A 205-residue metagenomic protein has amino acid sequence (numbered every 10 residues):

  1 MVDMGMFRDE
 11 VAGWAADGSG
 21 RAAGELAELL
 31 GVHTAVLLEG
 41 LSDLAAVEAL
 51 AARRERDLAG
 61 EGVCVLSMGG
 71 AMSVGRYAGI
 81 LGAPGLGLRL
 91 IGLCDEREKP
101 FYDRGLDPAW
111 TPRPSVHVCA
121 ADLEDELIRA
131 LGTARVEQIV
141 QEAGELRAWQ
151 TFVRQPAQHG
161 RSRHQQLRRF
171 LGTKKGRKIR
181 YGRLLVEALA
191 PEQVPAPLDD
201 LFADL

Functional and structural regions predicted by a protein language model:
M1-L205: Acidic, divalent-metal-binding catalytic cores of TOPRIM and closely related two-metal-ion phosphodiester/pyrophosphate
